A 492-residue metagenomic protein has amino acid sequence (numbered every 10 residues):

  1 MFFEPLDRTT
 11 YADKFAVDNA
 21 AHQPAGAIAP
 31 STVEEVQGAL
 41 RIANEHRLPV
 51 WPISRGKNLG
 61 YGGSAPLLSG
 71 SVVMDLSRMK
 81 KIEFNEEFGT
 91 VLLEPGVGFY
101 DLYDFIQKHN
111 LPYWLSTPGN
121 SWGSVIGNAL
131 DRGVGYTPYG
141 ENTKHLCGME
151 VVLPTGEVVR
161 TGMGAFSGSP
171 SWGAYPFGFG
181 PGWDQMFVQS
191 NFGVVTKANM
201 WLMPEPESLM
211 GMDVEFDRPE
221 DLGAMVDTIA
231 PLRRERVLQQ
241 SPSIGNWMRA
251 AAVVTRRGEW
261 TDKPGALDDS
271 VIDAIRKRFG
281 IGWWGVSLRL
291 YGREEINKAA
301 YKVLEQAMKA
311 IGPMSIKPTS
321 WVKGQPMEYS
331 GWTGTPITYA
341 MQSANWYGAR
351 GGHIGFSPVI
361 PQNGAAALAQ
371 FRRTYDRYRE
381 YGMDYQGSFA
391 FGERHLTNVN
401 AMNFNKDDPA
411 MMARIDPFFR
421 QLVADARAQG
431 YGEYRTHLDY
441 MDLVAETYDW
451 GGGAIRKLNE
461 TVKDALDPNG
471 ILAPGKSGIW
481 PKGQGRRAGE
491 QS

Functional and structural regions predicted by a protein language model:
M1-K14: Conserved oxyanion/phosphate-binding beta-strand-loop segments in alpha/beta enzyme cores
F2-P5, A29, V50-S54, M74-L76 (+11 more regions): General beta-strand structural signal in soluble alpha/beta enzymes
T9, A16-G26, S31, G38-R41 (+5 more regions): Conserved glycine-rich FAD pyrophosphate-binding loop
N19-Q23, N85-F88, P206-M210, G282: Short glycine-enriched loop/turn motifs at secondary-structure junctions
A25-P30, V91-L93, M212-E215, G282-E295 (+2 more regions): Short cationic amphipathic helices and targeting signals
E35-G38, D101, P219-V226, E294-V303 (+2 more regions): Short, conserved charged micro-motifs
K81-N85, P95, F99-E235, G489-S492: FAD-binding subdomain of flavoenzyme oxidoreductases
W183, N199-M200, L209-D221, M225-G334: C-terminal cap/substrate-recognition region of VAO/PCMH-type FAD-linked oxidoreductases
